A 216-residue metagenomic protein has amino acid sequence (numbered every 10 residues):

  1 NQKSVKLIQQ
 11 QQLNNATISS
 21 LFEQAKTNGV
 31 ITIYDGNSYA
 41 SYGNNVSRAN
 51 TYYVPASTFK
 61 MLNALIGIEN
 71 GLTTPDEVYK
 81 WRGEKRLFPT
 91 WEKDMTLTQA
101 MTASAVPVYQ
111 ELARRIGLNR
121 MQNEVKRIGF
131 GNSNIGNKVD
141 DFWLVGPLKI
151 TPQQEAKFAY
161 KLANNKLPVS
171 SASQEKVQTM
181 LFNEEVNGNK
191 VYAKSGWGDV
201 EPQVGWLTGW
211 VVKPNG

Functional and structural regions predicted by a protein language model:
K3-T51: Beta-lactamase-like hydrolase cores
I8, Q12-L13, Y53-T58, W91-M95 (+5 more regions): Soluble non-cytosolic domains of exported or imported proteins
N44-N50, K93-D94, T102-Y109, G136-W143: Flexible glycine/proline-enriched surface loops and loop-helix/loop-strand junctions
Y52-Y79, A100, E155: Active-site SXXK
M61, A100, S104, G146-K166 (+2 more regions): Active-site-proximal alpha-helical segments within enzyme catalytic domains
E69-M95: Active-site-proximal loop and beta-strand segments within enzyme catalytic domains
T96-L97, E111-A159: Mid-domain, small-residue-enriched loop/turn segments at the edges of structured enzyme/sensor domains
F182-G216: Short, Gly/Ser/Thr-enriched beta-strand-loop segments that form substrate-interacting elements of hydrolase/peptidase
